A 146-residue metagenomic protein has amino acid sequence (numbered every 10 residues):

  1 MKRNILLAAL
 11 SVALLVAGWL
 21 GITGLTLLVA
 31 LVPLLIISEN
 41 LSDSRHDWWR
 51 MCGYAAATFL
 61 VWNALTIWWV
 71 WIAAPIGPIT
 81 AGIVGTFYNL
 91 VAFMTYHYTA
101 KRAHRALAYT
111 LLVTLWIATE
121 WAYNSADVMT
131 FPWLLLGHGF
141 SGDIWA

Functional and structural regions predicted by a protein language model:
M1-A146: Membrane-embedded alpha-helical bundles of multi-pass enzymes that act on lipidic or dolichyl-linked glycan substrates
